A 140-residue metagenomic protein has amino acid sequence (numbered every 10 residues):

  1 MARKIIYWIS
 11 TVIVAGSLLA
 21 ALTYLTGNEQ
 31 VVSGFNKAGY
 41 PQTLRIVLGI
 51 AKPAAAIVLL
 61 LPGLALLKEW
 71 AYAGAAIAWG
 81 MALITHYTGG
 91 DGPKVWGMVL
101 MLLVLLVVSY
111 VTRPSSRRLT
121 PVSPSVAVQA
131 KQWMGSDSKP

Functional and structural regions predicted by a protein language model:
M1-P140: Membrane-interface extramembranous regions
